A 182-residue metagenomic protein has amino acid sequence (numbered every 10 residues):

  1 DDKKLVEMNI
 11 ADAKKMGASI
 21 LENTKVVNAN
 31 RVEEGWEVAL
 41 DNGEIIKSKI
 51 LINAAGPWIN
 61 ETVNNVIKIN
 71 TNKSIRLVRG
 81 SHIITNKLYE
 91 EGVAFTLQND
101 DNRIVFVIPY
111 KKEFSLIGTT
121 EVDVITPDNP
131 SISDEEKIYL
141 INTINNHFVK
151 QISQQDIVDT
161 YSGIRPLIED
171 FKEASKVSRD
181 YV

Functional and structural regions predicted by a protein language model:
D2-K4, M8, D12, V66-I117 (+1 more regions): C-terminal catalytic lobe of FAD-dependent flavoproteins
S19, N28, K47, I104-V107 (+1 more regions): Short, surface-exposed charged micro-motifs
S19-L21, V158: General small-molecule cofactor/ligand-binding pocket signal
E22-W36: A conserved short coil-to-beta-strand element within the FAD-binding core of flavoproteins
E34-E37, E91-V93: Short, hydrophobic/aromatic-rich segments at coil-to-beta transitions
D41-I50, A54: Core beta-strand elements of the Rossmann-like FAD/NAD(P) dinucleotide-binding domain in flavoenzyme oxidoreductases
N53-I69: Flavin (primarily FAD) binding-site architecture
